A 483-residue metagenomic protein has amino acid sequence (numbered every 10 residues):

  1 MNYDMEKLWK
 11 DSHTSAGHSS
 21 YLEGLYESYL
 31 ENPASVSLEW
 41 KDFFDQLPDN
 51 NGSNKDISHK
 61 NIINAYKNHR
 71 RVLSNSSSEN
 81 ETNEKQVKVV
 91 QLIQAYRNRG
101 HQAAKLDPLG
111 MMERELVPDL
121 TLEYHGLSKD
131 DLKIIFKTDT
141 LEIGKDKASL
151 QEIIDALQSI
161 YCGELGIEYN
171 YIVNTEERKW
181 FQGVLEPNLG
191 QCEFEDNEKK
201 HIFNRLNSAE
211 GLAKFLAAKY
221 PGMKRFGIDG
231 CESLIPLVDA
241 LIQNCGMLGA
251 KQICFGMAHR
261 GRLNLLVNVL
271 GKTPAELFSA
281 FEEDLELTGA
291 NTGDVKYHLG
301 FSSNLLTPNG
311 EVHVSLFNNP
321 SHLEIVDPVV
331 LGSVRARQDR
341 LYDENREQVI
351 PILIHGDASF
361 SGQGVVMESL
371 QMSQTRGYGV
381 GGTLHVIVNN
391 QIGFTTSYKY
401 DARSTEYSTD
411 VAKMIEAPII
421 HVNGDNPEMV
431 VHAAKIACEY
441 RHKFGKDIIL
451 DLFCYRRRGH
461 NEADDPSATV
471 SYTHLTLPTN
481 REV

Functional and structural regions predicted by a protein language model:
N2-E6, H18-E23, K129-T138, A217-P221 (+5 more regions): Short acidic (Asp/Glu) and glycine-rich catalytic loops that position anionic groups and cofactors
N2-N54: Subset of Sec-pathway N-terminal targeting signals
M5, K10, L47-L234, A250: Extended, charge-enriched "interface" segments that sit outside catalytic cores
F43-Q46, L109-R114, M257-L265, V388-Q391 (+1 more regions): A glycine-rich phosphate-binding loop feature that marks nucleotide/adenosyl-phosphate handling sites
L216-A275: Active-site pocket-lining segments that scaffold enzyme catalytic pockets across diverse folds
K251-G424: Cofactor-binding active-site loop characterized by glycine-rich and histidine/acidic residues
Y398-D401, E416-I449, C454-R458: Conserved phosphate-handling catalytic cores of large alpha/beta enzymes
T473-T479: Conserved small/polar residues in nucleotide/adenosyl-binding loops
